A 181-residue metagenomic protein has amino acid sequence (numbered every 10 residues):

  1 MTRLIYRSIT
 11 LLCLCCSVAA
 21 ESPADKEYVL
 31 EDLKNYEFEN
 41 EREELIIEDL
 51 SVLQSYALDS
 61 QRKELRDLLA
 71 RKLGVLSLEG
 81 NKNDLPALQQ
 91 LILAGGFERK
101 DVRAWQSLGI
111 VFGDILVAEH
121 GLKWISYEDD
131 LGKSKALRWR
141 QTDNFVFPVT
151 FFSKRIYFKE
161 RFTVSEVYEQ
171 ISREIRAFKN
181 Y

Functional and structural regions predicted by a protein language model:
T2-L11: Sec-dependent signal peptide recognition, specifically the positively charged N-region followed immediately by
L12-A19: Hydrophobic h-region of N-terminal signal peptides that target proteins for export in Gram-negative bacteria
A20, E48, K179: Acidic/negatively charged segments and metal-coordination signatures
A24-K100: N-terminal low-complexity, intrinsically disordered segments
K72, I92-G95, E119-H120, R155-K159 (+1 more regions): Generic structural signal for hydrophobic core residues of well-folded globular domains
R103-K154: Amphipathic protein-protein interaction modules
S134-Y181: A recognition module on extended beta-rich or small alphabeta surfaces enriched in W/G with H and D/E
